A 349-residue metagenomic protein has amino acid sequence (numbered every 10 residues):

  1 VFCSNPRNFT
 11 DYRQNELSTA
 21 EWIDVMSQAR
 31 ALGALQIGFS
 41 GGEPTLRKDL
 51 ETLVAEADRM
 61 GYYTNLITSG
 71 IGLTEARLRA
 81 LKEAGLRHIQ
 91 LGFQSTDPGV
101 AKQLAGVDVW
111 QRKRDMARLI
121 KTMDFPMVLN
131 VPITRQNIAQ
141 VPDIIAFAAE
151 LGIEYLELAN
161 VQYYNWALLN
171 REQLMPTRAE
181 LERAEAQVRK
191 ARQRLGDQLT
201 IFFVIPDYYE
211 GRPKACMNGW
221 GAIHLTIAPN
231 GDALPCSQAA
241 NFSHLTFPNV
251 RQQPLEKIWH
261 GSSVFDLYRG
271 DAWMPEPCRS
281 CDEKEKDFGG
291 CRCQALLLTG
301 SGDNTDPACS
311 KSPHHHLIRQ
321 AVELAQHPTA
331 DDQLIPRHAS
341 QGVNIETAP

Functional and structural regions predicted by a protein language model:
V1-H88, G99: Conserved alpha-helical substructure of the radical SAM core
N8, G42, Q94, V161 (+1 more regions): Flexible loop residues that form catalytic and substrate-binding hotspots at small-molecule/glycan-binding clefts
Y12, R79, A84, G92-Q253: Radical SAM enzyme [4Fe-4S]-AdoMet core and its adjacent flexible, acidic and glycine-rich loops/tails across
L17, K48, D108, Q136-A139 (+1 more regions): Residue-level signal for the nucleotide or nucleotide-sugar donor/cofactor binding architecture
S40-P44, G72, Q94, I223 (+1 more regions): Gly/Ser/Thr-rich beta-alpha loop segments that engage phosphate groups in nucleotides
G42, P132-T134, L296: Short strand-loop junctions, especially beta-strand C-caps/beta-turns that link beta-sheets to coils or alpha-helices
A240-P349: Flexible mid-to-C-terminal extensions adjoining Fe-S/redox cofactors in radical SAM and related proteins
